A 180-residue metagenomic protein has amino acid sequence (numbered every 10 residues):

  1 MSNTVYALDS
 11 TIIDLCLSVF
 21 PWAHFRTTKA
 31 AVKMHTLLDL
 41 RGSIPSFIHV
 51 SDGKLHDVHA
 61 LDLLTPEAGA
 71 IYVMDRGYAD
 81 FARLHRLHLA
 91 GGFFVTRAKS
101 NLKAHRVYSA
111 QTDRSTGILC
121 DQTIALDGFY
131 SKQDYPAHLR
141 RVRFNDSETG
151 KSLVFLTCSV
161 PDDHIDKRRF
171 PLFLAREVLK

Functional and structural regions predicted by a protein language model:
M1-K180: Single, function-defining residue in the core of a domain
